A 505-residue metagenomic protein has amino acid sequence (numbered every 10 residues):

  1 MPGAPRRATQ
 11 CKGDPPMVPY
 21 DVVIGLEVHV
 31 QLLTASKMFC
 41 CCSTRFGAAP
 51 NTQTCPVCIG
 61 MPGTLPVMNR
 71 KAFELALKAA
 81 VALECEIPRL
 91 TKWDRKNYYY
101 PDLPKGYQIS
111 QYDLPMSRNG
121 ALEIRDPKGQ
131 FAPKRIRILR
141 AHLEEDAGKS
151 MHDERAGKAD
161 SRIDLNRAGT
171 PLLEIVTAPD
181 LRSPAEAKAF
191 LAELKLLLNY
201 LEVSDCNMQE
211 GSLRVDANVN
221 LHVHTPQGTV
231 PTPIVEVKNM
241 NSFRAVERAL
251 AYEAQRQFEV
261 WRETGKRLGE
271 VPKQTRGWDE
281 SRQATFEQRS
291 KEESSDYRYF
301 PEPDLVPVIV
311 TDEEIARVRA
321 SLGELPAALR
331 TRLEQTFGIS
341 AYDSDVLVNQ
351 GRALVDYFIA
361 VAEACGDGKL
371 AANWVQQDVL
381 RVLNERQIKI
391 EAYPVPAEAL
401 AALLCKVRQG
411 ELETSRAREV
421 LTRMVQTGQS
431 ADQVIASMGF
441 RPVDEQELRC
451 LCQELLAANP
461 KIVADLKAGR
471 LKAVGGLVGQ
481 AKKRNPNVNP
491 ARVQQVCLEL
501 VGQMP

Functional and structural regions predicted by a protein language model:
M1-K12: Intrinsic disorder/low-complexity segments
G13-E324, Q335, A341, E363-D367 (+1 more regions): Basic, nucleic-acid-interacting segments
V18, G338, A362-A371, Q409-L412 (+1 more regions): Structural motif
G211-H224, E334-F358, G368-R386, E398 (+1 more regions): Core structural elements
E253, W374, D378-V382, V420 (+5 more regions): Amphipathic alpha-helical segments in well-ordered regions
V308-I309, Y342-S344, D356-F358, L370-A371 (+8 more regions): Extended hydrophobic-aromatic, low-complexity segments
E391-A401, C405, E411-R484: Strongly charged, low-complexity linkers/loops
L471-P505: Short, amphipathic C-terminal "tail helix"
